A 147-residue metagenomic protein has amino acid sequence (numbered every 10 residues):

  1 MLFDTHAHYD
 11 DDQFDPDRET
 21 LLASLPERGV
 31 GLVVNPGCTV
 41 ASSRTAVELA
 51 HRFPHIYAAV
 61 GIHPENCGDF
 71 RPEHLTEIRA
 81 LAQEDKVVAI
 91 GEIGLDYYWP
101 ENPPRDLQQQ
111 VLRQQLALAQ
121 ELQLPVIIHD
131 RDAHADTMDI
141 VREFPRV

Functional and structural regions predicted by a protein language model:
M1-V147: Mid-domain alpha/beta scaffold segments of enzyme catalytic cores
